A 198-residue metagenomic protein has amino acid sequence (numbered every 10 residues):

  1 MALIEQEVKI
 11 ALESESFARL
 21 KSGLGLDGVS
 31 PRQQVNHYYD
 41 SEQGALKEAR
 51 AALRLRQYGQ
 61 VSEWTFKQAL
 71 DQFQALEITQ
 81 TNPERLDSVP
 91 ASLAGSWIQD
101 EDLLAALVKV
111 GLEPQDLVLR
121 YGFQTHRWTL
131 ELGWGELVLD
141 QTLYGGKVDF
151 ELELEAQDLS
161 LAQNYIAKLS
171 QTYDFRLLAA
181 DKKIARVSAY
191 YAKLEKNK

Functional and structural regions predicted by a protein language model:
M1-K198: Phosphate-end processing signature that detects enzymes handling 5′-triphosphorylated RNA and polyphosphate
